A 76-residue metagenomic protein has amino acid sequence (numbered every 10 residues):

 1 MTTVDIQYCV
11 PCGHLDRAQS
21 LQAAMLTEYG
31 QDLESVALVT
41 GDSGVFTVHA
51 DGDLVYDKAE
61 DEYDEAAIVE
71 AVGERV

Functional and structural regions predicted by a protein language model:
M1-Q31, L38: Local sequence-structure signature of Cys/Sec-based thiol-disulfide redox active-site neighborhoods
E34-F46: Short edge beta-strands and adjacent turn/loop segments
F46-L54: A short, hydrophobic beta-strand/beta-hairpin element that forms part of a small beta-sheet core
D53-V76: Non-catalytic, surface beta->alpha helical segment in thiol-disulfide oxidoreductase systems
